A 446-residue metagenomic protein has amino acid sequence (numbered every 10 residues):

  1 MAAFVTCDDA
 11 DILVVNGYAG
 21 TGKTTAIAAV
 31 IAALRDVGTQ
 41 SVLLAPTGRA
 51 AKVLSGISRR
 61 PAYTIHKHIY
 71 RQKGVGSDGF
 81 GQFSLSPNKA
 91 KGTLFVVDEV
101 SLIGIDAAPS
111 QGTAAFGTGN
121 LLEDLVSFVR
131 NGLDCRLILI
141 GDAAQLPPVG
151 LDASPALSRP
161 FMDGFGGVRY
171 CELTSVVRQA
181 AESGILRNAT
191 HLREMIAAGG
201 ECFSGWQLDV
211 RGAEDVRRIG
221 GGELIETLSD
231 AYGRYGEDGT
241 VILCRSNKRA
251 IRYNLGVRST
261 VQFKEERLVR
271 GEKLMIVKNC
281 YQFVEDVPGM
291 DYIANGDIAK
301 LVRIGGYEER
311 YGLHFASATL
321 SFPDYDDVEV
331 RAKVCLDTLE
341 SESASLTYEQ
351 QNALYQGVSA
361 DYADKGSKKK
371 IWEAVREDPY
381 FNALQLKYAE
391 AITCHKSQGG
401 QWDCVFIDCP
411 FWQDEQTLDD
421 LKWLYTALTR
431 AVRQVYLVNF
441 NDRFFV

Functional and structural regions predicted by a protein language model:
A2-A10, N120, F128-L137, A143-Q350: Conserved helicase motor core of P-loop NTPases
F4-V5, L43, S86-P87, Y232 (+3 more regions): Replace "in large, NTP-powered and nucleic-acid-processing enzymes" with "in large, NTP-powered factors and other
D11-F203: ASCE P-loop NTPase helicase motor core
T47, S246, G399: Short, conserved phosphate/pyrophosphate- and ester-handling motifs at nucleotide-, phospho-/glycolipid
S58, G166, I242, R430-A431: Short, structured coil segments at secondary-structure junctions
R59, V257-V261, K422-T426: Short, solvent-exposed amphipathic alpha-helical segments in soluble enzyme and RNA/protein-processing domains
R310-V446: C-terminal accessory regions
